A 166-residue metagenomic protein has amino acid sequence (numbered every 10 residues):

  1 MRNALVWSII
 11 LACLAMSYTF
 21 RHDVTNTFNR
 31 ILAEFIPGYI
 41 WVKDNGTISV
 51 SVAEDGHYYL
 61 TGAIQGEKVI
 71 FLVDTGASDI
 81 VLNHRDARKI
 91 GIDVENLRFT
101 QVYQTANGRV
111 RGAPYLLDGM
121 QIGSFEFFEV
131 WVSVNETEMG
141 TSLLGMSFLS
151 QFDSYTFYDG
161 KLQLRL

Functional and structural regions predicted by a protein language model:
M1-L166: Pepsin/retropepsin-fold aspartyl endopeptidases
